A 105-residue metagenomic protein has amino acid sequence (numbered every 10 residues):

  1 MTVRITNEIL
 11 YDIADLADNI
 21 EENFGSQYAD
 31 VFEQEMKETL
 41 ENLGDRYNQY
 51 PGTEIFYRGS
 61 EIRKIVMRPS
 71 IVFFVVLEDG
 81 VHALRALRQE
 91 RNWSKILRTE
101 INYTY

Functional and structural regions predicted by a protein language model:
M1-E35: Arg/Lys-rich, positively charged N-terminal/basic patches that mediate binding to nucleic acids
T2, Y11, G59, I96-Y105: Small, basic N-terminal interaction modules of short regulatory proteins
L10-D12, L43, W93: Conserved N-terminal glycine/acidic-rich loop preference
A17, K37-G44: Structural signal for well-ordered, non-membrane alpha-helices
A29, P51-E54, K95: Short, hydrophobic secondary-structure boundary micro-motifs
E33, K37, S60-R63, I71 (+2 more regions): Localized chelating/binding microdomains that coordinate divalent metal ions or stabilize phosphate-bearing
E41-V66: A short, surface-exposed loop/turn module that caps and links secondary-structure elements
S70-I71, V75-Y105: Enriched for short, Lys/Arg-rich terminal
